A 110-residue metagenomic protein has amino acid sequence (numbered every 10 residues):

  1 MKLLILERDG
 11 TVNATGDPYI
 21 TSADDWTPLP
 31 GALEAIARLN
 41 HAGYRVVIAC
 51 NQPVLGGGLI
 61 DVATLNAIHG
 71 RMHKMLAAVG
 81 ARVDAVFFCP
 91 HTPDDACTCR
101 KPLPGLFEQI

Functional and structural regions predicted by a protein language model:
M1-V47: Active-site neighborhood of HAD-like aspartate-dependent phosphohydrolases
K2-L4, V62-D84, T92-I110: Asp-based, Mg2+/Mn2+-dependent phosphohydrolase catalytic module
T15-G16, S22, G56, D95-T98: Glycine-rich, flexible loop/turn motifs
A32, I36-H69, R82-D95: Substrate-recognition element of Asp-dependent hydrolases with the DxDx(T/V) motif
